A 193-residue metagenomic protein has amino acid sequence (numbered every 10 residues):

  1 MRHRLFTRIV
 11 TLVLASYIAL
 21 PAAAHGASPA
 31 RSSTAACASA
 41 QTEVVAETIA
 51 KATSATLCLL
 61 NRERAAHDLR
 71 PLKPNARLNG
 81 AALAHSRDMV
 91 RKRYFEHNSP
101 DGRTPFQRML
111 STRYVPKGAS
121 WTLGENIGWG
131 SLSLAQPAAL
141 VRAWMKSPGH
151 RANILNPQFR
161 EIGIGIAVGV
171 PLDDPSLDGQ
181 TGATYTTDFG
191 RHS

Functional and structural regions predicted by a protein language model:
R2-V10: Bacterial N-terminal signal peptides that target proteins for export
I9-P21: Bacterial N-terminal signal peptides
A19, R91, M145-K146: Residues at helix-coil transition
A22-G26: Sec/Tat signal peptide C-region and signal peptidase I cleavage site
A27-A36, T42-T112, P157-G163, A167: Short, well-ordered surface patches within globular domains
P105-H192: A well-ordered secondary-structure block
